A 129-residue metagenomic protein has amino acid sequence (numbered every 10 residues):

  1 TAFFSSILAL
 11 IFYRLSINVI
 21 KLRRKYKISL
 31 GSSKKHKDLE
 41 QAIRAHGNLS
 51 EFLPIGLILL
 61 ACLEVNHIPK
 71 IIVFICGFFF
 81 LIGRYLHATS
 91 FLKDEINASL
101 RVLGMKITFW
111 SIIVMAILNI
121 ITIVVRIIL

Functional and structural regions predicted by a protein language model:
T1-A9, I123-R126: Long, highly hydrophobic alpha-helical transmembrane signal-anchor segments
F4, I43-H46, C76-F79, G104-S111: Physicochemical signature of membrane-embedded alpha-helices that form the seven-helix bundle of GPCRs, emphasizing
I7-R24, L81-S90: Transmembrane alpha-helical segments that form the membrane-embedded catalytic/substrate-channel core of multi-pass
I17-R44: Cytosolic, membrane-interface loops and tails of multi-pass inner-membrane proteins
G47-L60, I112: Core segments of transmembrane alpha-helices that mediate helix-helix packing or line hydrophobic substrate/ligand
A61-I82: Short alpha-helical packing/oligomerization segments
L86-I113: Interfacial loop-to-transmembrane junctions
I117-L129: Juxtamembrane boundary at the C-terminal end of a transmembrane helix
